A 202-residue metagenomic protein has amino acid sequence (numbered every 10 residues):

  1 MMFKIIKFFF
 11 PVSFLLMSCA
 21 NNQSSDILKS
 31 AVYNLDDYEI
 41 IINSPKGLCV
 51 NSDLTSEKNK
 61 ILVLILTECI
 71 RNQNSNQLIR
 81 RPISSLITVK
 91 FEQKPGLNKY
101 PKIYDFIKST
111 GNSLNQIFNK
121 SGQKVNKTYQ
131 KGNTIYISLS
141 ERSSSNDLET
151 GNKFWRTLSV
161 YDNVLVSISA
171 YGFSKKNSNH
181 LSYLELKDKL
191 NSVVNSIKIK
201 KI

Functional and structural regions predicted by a protein language model:
M1-C19: Sec-dependent bacterial lipoprotein signal peptides
M17-L35: Bacterial Sec signal peptide processing site at the extreme N-terminus
N22, K200-I202: Short, solvent-exposed mixed-charge patches
N34, K90-L97, G172-Y183: Second-shell loop/turn segments in exported
Y38-T67: Post-signal-peptide N-terminal segment of Sec-exported extracytoplasmic proteins
S44-K46, L54-S56, F91-P95, L139-S143 (+1 more regions): A mature extracytoplasmic/lumenal domain signature
I61-N152: Conserved polar/disulfide-associated segments of primarily extracytoplasmic proteins
N133-K200: Short, well-structured beta-strand
